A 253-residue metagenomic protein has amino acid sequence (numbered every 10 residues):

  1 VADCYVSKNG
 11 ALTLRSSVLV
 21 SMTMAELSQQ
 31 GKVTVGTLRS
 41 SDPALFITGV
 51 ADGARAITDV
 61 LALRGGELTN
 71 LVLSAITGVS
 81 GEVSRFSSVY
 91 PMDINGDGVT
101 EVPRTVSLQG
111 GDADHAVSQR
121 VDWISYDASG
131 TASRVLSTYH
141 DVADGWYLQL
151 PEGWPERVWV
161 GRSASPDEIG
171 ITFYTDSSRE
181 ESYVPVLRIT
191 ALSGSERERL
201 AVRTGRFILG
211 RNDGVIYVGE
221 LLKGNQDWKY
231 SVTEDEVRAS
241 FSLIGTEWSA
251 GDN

Functional and structural regions predicted by a protein language model:
V1, T37-G49, I94-V106: Acidic/hydrophobic-patterned starts of short beta strands in beta-sheet-rich repeat architectures
V1-S7, D52-G65, L108-A128, A132 (+1 more regions): Structural motif
L14-M22, N70-I76, S133-Y139: Beta-propeller fold detector
V20-T34, I76-Y90: Repeat-based blade/solenoid architectures
L38, V121-L148: Surface-exposed beta-loop interaction hotspot
L38-G66, P151, P155-G161: Loop/turn-rich, solvent-exposed surfaces of beta-rich toroidal or solenoidal domains
P151-A201, F207: Secretory pathway targeting signatures of secreted, lumenal, and periplasmic proteins
G219-N253: Surface-exposed amphipathic alpha-helical segments
